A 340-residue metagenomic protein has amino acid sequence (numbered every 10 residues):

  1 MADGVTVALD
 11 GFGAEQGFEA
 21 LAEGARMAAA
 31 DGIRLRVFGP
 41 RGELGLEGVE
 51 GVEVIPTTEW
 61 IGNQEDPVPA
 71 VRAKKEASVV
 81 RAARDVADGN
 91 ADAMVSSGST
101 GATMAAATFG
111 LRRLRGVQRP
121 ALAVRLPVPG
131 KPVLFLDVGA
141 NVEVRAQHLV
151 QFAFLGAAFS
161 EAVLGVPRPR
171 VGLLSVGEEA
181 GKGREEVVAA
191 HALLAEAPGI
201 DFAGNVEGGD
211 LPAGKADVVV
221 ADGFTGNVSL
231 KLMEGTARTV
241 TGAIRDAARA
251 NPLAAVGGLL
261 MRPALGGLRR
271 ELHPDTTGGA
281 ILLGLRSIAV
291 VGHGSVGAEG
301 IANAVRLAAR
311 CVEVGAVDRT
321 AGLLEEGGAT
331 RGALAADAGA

Functional and structural regions predicted by a protein language model:
M1-L44: N-terminal phosphate-binding or glycine-rich loops at protein starts, especially the Walker A/P-loop of NTPases
V7-F18, V71, A140-V150, V291-A298: Short, glycine-rich nucleotide/cofactor-binding loops
D10, F38, I55, S96-G98 (+6 more regions): Short beta-strand segments
F12, E59-W60, S99-A102, F109 (+2 more regions): Short glycine-rich anion-binding loops that position phosphate/pyrophosphate groups of nucleotides and phosphorylated
E19, G32, R36-G42, V142-G208 (+2 more regions): Glycine-rich phosphate/diphosphate-binding loop of Rossmann-like nucleotide-binding domains
E50-A91: Phosphate/nucleotide-donor binding subsite
T108-F135, K215-V219, G223-L334, A340: Glycine-rich phosphate/nucleotide-binding loop
